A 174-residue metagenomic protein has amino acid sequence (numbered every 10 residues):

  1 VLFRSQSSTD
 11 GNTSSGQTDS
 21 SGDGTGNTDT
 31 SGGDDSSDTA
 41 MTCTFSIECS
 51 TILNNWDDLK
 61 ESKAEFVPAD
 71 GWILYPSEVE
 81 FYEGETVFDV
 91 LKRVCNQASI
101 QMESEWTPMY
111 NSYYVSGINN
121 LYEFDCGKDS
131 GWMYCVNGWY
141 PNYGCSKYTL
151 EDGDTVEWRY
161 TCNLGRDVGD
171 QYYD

Functional and structural regions predicted by a protein language model:
V1-D174: Ubiquitin-like/PB1-type beta-grasp interaction modules and other compact soluble beta-rich domains
